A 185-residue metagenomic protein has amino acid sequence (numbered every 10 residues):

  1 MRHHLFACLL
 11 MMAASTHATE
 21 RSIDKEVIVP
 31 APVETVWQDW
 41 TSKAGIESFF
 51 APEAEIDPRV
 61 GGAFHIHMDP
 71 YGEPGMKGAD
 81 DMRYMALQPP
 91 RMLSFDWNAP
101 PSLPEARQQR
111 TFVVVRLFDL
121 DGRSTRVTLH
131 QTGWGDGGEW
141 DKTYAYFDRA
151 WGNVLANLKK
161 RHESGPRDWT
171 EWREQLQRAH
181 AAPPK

Functional and structural regions predicted by a protein language model:
M1-H4: Positively charged n-region of N-terminal signal peptides that target proteins for export
L9-H17: Hydrophobic h-region of N-terminal signal peptides that target proteins for export in Gram-negative bacteria
T16-E55, P184-K185: Hydrophobic ligand-binding cavity/cleft-lining segments
K25-V27, E53, D80-A86, R110-D119: Hydrophobic/aromatic beta-strand elements that line small-molecule binding cavities or substrate pockets in beta-rich
P30-E34, P58, M85-M92, R116-R126 (+1 more regions): A short, structured loop/turn motif at beta-sheet edges
A44-A79, M92, Q177: Short beta-edge strand/loop motif at the mouth of beta-sheet-based domains
L103-R149: Beta-strand/loop substructures that line and gate deep hydrophobic ligand-binding cavities in soluble
G133-K185: A conserved amphipathic terminal alpha-helix motif
